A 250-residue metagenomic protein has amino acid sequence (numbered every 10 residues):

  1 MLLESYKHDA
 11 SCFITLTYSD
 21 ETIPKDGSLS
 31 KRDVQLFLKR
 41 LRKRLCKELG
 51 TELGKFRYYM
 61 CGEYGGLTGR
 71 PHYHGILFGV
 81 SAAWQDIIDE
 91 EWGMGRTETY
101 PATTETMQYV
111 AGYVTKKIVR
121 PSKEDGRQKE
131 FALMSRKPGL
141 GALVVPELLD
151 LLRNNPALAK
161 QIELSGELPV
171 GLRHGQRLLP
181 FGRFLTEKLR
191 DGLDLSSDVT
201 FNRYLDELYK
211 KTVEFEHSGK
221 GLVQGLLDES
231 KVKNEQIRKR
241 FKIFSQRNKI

Functional and structural regions predicted by a protein language model:
M1-L67: Signature for HUH/AEP ssDNA processing cores
M1-Y6, I87-E90, G95-M107, G112 (+2 more regions): Proteins with a high burden of low-complexity, intrinsically disordered sequence enriched in S/T/G/P/A and R, requiring
K7, K25, K31, K39 (+14 more regions): Context-gated lysine
S19-D20, R42, M60-H74, V232-I250: Residue-level signal for functionally critical sites in structured catalytic/ligand-binding pockets
L36-R40, G75, G112: Residue-level signal for well-ordered alpha-helical scaffold segments within enzymatic catalytic domains
G65-P71, L77-Y209: Conserved His + Asp/Glu catalytic blocks
F181-I250: Long non-globular sequence segments
